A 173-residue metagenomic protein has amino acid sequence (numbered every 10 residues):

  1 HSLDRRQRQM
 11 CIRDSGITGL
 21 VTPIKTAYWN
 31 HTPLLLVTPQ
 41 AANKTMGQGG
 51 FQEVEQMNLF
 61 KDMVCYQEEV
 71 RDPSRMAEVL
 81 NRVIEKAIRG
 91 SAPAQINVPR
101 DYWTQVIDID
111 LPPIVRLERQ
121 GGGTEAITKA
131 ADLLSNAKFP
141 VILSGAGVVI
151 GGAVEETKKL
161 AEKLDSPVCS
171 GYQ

Functional and structural regions predicted by a protein language model:
H1-R8, I12: Single conserved hydrophobic/aromatic residue that forms the stacking wall/gate of nucleotide- or nucleobase-binding
R6, P39, G122, K129-Q173: Anionic-ligand anchoring segments at beta-strand to alpha-helix junctions in alpha/beta enzyme folds, i.e., glycine
Q9, G16-T38, K61-P112, A130-L133: Structural signature of the thiamine diphosphate
R13-I17, Q40-A42, R100-D101, A146-V148 (+1 more regions): Short glycine-rich anion-binding loops that position phosphate/pyrophosphate groups of nucleotides and phosphorylated
G19-T22, T45-G50, V106-L111, G152-E156: Short acidic, glycine/serine/threonine-rich loops at helix termini
Q40-D62: Active-site-proximal loop->helix
Q48-G49, L117-A131: A general structural motif
Q52-E55, K86, P112-I114, L160: Short, hinge-like loop/turn segments at secondary-structure boundaries
